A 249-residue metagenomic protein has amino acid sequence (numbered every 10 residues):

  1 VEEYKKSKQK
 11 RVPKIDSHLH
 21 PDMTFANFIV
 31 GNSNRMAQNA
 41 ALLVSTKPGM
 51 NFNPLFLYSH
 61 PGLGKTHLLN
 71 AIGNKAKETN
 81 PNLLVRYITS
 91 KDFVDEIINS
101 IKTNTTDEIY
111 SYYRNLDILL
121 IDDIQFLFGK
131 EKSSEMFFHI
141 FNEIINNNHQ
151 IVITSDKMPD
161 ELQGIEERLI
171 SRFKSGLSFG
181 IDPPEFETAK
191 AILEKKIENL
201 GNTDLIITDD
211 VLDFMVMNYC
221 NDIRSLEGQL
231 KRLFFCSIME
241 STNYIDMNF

Functional and structural regions predicted by a protein language model:
L19-L55, N74: Pre-Walker A (pre-P-loop) alpha-helix and adjacent loop at the N terminus of AAA/AAA+ ATPase modules, a conserved
G49-N70: Walker A/P-loop nucleotide-binding motif
K77, P81-I118, F128-E131: Short glycine-rich substrate-engagement loop in P-loop NTPases that contacts/grips substrate
Y87-I88, L120-D122, Q150-D156: Structural recognition of the conserved hydrophobic beta-strand(s) that form the central parallel beta-sheet of P-loop
I98-K102, P159-S175: Short regulatory helix/loop adjacent to the ATP-binding pocket of P-loop NTPases
F128-G129, S134-K157, E167-R172: Conserved catalytic/switch belt of AAA+ P-loop NTPases
Q163, G176-A189: Conserved AAA+ ATPase "SRH/arginine-finger" region at the nucleotide-binding site
E194-E198, D210-M217, R224-M239: C-terminal helical "lid" of AAA+/P-loop NTPase domains
